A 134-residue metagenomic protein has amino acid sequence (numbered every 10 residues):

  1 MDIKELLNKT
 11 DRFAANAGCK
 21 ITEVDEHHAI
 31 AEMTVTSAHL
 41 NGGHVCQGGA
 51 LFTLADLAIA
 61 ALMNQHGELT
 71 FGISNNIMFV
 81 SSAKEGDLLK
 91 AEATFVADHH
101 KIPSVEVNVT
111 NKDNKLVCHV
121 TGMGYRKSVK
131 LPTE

Functional and structural regions predicted by a protein language model:
M1-E134: Terminal targeting signals and extreme-terminal segments of soluble enzymes
